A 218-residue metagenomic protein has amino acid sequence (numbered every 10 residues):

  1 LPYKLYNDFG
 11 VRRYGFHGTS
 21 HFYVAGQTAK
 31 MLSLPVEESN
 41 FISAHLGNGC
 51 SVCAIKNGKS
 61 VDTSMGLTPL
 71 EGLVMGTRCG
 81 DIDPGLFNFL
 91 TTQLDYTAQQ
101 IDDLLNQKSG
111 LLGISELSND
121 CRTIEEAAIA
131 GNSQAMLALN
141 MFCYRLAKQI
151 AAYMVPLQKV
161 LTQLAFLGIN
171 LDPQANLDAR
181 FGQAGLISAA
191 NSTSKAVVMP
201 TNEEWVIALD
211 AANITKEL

Functional and structural regions predicted by a protein language model:
L1-Q93: Glycine-rich phosphate-binding loop of actin/hexokinase-like ATP-binding domains
P2-G10, A128-Q134, N191: Gly-rich Lys/Arg/Thr-decorated short loops/hinges at beta-loop-alpha junctions or inter-strand turns that position
F16-T19, Y23, C50, D81-G85 (+7 more regions): Conserved active-site and cofactor/substrate-binding residues in soluble primary-metabolism enzymes
L46-N48, L157-T162: Glycine-rich beta-strand-to-loop/alpha-helix junction loops that act as flexible
T91-L117, C121-I124: Oxyanion-binding "anion nests"
G110-I114, C121-P156: Adenine-nucleotide phosphate-binding core of ATP-dependent small-molecule kinases
L161-W205: Conserved phosphate-binding/catalytic loops in two-lobed NTP-binding clefts
